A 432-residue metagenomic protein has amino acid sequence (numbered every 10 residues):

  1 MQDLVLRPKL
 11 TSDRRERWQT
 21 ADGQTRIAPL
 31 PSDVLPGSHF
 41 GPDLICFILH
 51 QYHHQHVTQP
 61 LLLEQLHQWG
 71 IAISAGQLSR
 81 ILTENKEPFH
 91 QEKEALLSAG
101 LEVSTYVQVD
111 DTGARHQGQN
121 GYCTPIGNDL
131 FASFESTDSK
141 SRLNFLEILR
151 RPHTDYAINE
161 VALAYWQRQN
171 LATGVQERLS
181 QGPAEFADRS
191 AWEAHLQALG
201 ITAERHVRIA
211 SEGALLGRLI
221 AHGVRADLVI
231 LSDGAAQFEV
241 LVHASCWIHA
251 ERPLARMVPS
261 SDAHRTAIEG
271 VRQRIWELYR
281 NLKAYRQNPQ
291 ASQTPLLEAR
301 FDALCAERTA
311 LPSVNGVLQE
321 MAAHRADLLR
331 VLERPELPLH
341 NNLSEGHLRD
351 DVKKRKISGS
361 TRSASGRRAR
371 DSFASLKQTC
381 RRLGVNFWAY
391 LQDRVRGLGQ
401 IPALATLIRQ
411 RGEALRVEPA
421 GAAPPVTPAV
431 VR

Functional and structural regions predicted by a protein language model:
M1-W18: Short, conserved DNA-binding cores of transcription-related domains
R14-Q19, Q24-R432: Catalytic center-proximal scaffold of phosphoryl-transfer enzymes
